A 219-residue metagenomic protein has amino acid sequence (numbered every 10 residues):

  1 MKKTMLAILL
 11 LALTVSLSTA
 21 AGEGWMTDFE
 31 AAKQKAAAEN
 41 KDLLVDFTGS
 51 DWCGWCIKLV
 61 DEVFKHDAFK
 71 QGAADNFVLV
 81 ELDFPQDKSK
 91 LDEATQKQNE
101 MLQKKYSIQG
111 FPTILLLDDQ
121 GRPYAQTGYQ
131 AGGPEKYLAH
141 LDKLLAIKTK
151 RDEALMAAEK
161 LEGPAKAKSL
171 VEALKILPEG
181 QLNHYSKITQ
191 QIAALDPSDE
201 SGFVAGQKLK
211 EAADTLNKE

Functional and structural regions predicted by a protein language model:
M1-T4: Positively charged n-region of N-terminal signal peptides that target proteins for export
A7-S16: Bacterial N-terminal signal peptides
L17-G22: Boundary at the C-terminal end of the N-terminal hydrophobic targeting segment
E23-T27, T48-G49, E62-K97, F111: Thiol-based oxidoreductase modules, predominantly thioredoxin-like and allied folds used for disulfide exchange
W25-L43, A73: A short beta-strand-turn-helix
E39-C53, L79: Short active-site neighborhood of thiol/selenol oxidoreductases, capturing the structured segment around
E62-F64, M101-T149: Non-catalytic, surface beta->alpha helical segment in thiol-disulfide oxidoreductase systems
A139-E219: Non-globular targeting/processing and membrane-anchoring segments
